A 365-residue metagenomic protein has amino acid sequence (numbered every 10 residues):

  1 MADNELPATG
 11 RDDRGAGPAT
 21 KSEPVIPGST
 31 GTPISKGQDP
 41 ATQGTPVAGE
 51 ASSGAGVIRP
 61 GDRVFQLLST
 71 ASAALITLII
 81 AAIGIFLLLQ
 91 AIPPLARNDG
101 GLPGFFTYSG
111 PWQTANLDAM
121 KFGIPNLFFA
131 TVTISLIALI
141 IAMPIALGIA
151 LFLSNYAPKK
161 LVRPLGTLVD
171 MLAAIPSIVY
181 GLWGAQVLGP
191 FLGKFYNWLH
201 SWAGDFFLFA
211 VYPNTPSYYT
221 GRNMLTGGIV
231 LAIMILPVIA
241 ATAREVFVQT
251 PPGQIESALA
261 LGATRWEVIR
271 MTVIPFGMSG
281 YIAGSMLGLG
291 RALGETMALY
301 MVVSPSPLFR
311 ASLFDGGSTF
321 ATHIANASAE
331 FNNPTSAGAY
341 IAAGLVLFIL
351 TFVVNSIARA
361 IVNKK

Functional and structural regions predicted by a protein language model:
M1-S72, A358-K365: Transmembrane alpha-helical segments of polytopic membrane transport and secretion proteins
G49-L68, L88-A138, P158, S217 (+1 more regions): Periplasmic/extracellular loop-to-transmembrane helix junction in inner-membrane transport proteins
R97-P125, Y180-I233: Membrane-interfacial helix termini and adjacent extracytoplasmic/periplasmic loops of multi-pass transporters
P125, F129, T133-I141, I145 (+4 more regions): Hydrophobic alpha-helical transmembrane segments of multipass integral membrane proteins, especially permease/channel
A138-V169, R359-N363: Transmembrane-helix boundary motif in ABC transporter permease subunits
L168-M171, I175, V179, I239-V246 (+3 more regions): Transmembrane alpha-helices
T215-Y219, L299-F348: Interhelical loop and adjacent transmembrane-helix boundary motif in polytopic membrane transport permeases
R244-V248, P252, S328-K365: C-terminal transmembrane helix and the adjacent membrane-cytosol boundary/short C-terminal tail of inner/organellar
